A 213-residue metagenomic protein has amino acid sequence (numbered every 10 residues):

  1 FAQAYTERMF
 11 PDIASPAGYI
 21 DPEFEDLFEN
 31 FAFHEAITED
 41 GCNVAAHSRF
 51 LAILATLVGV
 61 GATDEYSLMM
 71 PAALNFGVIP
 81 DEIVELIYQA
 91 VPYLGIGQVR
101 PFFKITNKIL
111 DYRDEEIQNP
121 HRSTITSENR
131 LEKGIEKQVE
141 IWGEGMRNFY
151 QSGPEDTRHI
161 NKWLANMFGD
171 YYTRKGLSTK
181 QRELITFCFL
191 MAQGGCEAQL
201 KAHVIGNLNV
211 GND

Functional and structural regions predicted by a protein language model:
F1-A46, V99-T179, K201, N209: Acidic, glycine/proline-rich low-complexity segments that act as flexible tails and inter-domain linkers
E25-N30, F50-I53, S67: Short amphipathic alpha-helical segments
A36-E39, L54-D64, G195: Alpha-helical bundle segments that constitute or directly flank the non-heme di-iron/ferroxidase center
S48-L57, L86-I87, Q181-M191, L200: Short, structured motif recognition centered on aromatic/hydrophobic residues
G61-V84, Q98-D111, G194-D213: Extended intrinsically disordered, low-complexity coil regions enriched in Ser, Thr, Gly, Ala and often Pro
A90-I96: Long, hydrophobic, well-ordered secondary-structure blocks that form the structural core and pocket-lining surfaces
K175, C188-Q193, N207: Short, glycine/charged-rich beta-strand-loop motifs at protein surfaces that mediate ligand recognition and catalysis
